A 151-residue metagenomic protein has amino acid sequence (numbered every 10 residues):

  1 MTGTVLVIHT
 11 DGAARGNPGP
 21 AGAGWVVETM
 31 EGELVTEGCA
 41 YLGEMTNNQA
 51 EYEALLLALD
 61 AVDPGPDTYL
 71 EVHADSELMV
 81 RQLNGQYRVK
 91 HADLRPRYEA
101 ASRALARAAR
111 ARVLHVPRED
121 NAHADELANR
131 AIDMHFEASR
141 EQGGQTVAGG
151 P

Functional and structural regions predicted by a protein language model:
M1-L6, E33-C39, D63-D67, R107 (+1 more regions): Intrinsically disordered, low-complexity regions
M1-Q49, D60-P64, T68: RNase H-like nuclease fold core
A13-N17, L56-M134, A138: RNase H catalytic domain
V27, P117, G144-V147: Compositionally biased, intrinsically disordered low-complexity segments enriched in polar/proline residues
Q49, Q82, Q86, Q142-Q145: Residue-identity detector for glutamine
E51, L55: Short, conserved alpha-helix that lines the donor NDP-sugar binding/gating region of sugar-transfer enzymes
